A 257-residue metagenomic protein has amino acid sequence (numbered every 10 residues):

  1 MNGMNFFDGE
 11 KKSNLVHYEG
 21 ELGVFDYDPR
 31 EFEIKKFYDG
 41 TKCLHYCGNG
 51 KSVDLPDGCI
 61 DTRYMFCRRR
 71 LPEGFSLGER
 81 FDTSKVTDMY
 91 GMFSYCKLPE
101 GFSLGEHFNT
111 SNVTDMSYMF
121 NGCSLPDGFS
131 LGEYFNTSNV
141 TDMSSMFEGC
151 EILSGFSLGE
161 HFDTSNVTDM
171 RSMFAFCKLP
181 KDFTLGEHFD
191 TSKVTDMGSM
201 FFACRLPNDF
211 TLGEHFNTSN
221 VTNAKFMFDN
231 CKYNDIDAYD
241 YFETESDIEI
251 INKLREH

Functional and structural regions predicted by a protein language model:
M1-H257: Negatively charged
